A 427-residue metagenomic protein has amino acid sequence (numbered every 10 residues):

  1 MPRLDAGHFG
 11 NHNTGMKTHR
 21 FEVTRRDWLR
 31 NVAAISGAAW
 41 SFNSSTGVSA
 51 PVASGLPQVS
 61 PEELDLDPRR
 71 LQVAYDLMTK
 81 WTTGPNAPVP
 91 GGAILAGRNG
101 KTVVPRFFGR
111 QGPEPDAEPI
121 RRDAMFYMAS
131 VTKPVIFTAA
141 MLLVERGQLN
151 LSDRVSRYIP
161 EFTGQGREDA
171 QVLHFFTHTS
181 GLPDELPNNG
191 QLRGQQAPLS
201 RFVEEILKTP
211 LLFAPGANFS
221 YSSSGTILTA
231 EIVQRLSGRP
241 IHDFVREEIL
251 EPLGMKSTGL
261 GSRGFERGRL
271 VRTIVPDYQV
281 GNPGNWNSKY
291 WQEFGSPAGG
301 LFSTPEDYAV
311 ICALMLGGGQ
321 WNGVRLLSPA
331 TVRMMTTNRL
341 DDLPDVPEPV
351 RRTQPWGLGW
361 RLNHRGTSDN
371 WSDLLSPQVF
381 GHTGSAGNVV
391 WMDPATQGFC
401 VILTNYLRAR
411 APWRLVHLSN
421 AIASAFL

Functional and structural regions predicted by a protein language model:
M1-D27, S36, A50: N-terminal secretory signal peptides
S44-P51: Signal peptide processing junction and immediate N-terminal pro/mature segment of secreted/exported proteins
V52-G55, P105-R106, G112, Q165-Q378: Short, surface-exposed loop or secondary-structure junction motifs that flank catalytic or metal-binding residues
S60-F126, N150, N285-W286, V416: Short, conserved catalytic-motif segment at the N-terminal edge
Q72-W81, I94, G100-T102, M125-S152 (+3 more regions): Active-site SXXK
L151-Q165: Short, glycine/proline-biased beta-turn/loop segments that scaffold the active-site neighborhood
L375-P394: Low-complexity, glycine/alanine/valine/leucine- and proline-rich hydrophobic stretches
V390-W391, Q397-Y406: Short, well-ordered beta-strand elements
